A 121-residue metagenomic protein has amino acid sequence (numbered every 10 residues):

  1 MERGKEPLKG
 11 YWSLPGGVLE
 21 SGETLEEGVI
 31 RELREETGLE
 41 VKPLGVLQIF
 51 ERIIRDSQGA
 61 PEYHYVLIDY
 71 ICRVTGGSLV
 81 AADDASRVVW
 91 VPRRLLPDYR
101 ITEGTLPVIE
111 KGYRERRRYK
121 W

Functional and structural regions predicted by a protein language model:
M1-S13, V41, G45, C72: N-terminal strand-loop-strand
L14-V18: Short glycine-enriched, charge-decorated loop/helix-capping segments at active-site entrances that position
E51-S78: Active-site-adjacent beta-strand/loop module that shapes the phosphate/pyrophosphate-binding cleft
D69, V80-K111: NUDIX/MutT-family hydrolases
E115-W121: Acidic/histidine-enriched, glycine/proline-rich intrinsically disordered or flexible terminal extensions
